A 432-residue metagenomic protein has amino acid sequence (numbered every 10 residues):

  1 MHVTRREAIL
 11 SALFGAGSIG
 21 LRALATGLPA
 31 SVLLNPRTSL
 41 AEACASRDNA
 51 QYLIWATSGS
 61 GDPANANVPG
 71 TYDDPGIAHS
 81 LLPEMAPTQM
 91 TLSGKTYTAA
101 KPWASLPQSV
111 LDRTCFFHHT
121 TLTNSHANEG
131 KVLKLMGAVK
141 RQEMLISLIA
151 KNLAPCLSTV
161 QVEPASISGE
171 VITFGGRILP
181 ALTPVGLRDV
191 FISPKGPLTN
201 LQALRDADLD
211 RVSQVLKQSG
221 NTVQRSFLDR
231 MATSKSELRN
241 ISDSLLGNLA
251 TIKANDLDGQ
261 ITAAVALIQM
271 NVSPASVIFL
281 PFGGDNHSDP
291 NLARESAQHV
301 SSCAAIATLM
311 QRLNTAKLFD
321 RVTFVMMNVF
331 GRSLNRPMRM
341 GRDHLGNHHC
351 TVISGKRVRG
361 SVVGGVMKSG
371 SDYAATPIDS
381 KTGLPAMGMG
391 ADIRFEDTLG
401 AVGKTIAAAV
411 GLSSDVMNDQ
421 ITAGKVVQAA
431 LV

Functional and structural regions predicted by a protein language model:
M1-A23: N-terminal secretory signal peptides and thylakoid transit peptides that target proteins across membranes
L13, L28-F116: Intrinsic-disorder/low-complexity recognition with aromatic hotspots
C44, P63, T114-K235: A contiguous, mid-domain pocket- or channel-lining segment that forms the substrate-recognition surface
C44-N49, P107-L111, L257-Q260, I268-S273 (+3 more regions): Extracellular/periplasmic catalytic domains that process cell-envelope and extracellular macromolecules
D48-G61, V110, A275-P281, I306 (+3 more regions): Beta-strand elements within well-structured catalytic alpha/beta cores of enzymes that handle phosphate/sulfate esters
S58-D62, T121-S125, I167-I172, F282-N286 (+2 more regions): Solvent-exposed loop/turn segments at secondary-structure junctions within structured extracellular/periplasmic domains
V68, L81-A104, N286-S296, V300-V432: Feature marks hydrolase-like catalytic cores characterized by long aromatic- and Gly/Pro-rich stretches
D210-T315: Anion-binding catalytic surfaces of enzymes that hydrolyze or transfer phosphate/sulfate esters
